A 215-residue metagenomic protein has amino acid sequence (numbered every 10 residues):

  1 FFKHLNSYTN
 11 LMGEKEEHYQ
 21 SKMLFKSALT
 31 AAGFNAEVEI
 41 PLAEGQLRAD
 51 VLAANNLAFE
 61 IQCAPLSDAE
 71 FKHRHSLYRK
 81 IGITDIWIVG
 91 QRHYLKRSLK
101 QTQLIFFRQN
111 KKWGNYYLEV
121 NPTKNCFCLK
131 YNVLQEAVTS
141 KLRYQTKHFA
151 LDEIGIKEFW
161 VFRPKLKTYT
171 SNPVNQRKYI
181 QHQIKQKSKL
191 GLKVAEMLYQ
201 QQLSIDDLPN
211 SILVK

Functional and structural regions predicted by a protein language model:
F2-V38: Acidic-basic catalytic patches of nuclease active cores, encompassing PD-(D/E)XK and other metal-cofactor nuclease
F25, V51-S67, Y78: Conserved catalytic cores of phosphodiester-cleaving nucleases, focusing on short active-site segments
E37, I86-W87: A structural signal for isolated positions on well-ordered beta-strands in alpha/beta enzyme cores
V38-L47: Short, solvent-exposed loop/turn elements at beta->coil junctions and helix N-caps that rim active or binding pockets
L66-I86: Basic, amphipathic alpha-helical patches used to engage nucleic acids or provide basic targeting signals, exemplified
V89-L95: Short beta-alpha junction loops
L95-F107: Glycine-rich, charge-decorated loop segments at or immediately adjacent to ligand/cofactor-binding or catalytic sites
L104-K215: Non-catalytic C-terminal interaction segments of nucleic acid-processing enzymes
